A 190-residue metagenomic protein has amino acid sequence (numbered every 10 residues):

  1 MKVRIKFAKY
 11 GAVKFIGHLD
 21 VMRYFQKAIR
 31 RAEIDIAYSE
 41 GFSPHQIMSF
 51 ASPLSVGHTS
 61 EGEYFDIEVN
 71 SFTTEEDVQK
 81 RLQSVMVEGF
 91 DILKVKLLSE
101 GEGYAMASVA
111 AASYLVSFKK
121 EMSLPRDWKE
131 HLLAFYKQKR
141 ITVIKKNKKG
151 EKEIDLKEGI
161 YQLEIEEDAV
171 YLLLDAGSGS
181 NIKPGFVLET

Functional and structural regions predicted by a protein language model:
M1, A32-I34, P44-Q46, E61-F65 (+2 more regions): A generic structural signal for short beta-strands and their flanking turns/coil linkers
M1-V3, G17, M22, Q26-A32: Active-site-proximal cofactor/substrate-binding loop regions of enzyme domains
V3-A8, D66-I67, A110-K119: Short glycine-/aliphatic-rich beta-strand segments at the starts of folded cytosolic domains
A8-A12, I16, D20: Extended, well-folded interaction surfaces typified by the phenylalanyl-tRNA synthetase beta subunit core
A12, M22, R31, D35-I36 (+1 more regions): Short Lys/Arg-rich amphipathic alpha-helical segments
Y38-V69: Short, charge-patterned binding micro-sites
S71-T73: Extracellular/periplasmic head regions of type IV pilus-like filament subunits
E75-T190: Internal, well-folded beta-alpha domain core
